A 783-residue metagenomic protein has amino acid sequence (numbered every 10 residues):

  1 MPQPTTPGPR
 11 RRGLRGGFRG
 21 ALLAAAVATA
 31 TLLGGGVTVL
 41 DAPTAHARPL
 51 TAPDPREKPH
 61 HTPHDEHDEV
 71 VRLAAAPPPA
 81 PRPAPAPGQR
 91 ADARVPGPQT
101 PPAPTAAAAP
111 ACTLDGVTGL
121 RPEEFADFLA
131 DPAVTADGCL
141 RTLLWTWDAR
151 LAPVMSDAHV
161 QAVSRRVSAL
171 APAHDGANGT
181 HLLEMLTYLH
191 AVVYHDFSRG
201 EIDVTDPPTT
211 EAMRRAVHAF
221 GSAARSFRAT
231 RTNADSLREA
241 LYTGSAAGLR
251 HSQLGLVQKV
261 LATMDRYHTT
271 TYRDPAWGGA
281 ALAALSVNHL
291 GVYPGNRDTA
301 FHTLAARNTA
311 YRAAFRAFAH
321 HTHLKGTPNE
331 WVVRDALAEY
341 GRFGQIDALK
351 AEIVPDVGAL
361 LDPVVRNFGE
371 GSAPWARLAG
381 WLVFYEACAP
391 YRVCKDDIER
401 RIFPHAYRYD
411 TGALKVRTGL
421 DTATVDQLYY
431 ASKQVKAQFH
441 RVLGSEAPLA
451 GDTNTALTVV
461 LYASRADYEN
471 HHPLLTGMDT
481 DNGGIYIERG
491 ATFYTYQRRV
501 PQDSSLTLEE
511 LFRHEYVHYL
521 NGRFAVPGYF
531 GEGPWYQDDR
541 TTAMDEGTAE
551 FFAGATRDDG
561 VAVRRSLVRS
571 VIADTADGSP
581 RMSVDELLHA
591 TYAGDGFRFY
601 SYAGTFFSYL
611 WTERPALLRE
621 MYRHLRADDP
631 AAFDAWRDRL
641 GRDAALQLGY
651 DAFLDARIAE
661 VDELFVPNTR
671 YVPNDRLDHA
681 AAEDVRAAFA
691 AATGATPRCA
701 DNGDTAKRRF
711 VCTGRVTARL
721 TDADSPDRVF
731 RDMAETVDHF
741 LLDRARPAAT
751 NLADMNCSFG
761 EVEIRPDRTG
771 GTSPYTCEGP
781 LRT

Functional and structural regions predicted by a protein language model:
M1-P49: Secretory targeting and sorting signals
G34-V160, D175-A177, T303-L457, Y462-F493 (+2 more regions): Non-catalytic architectural context of zinc metalloproteases
G119-G295, R670-T783: Non-catalytic terminal regions of proteins
D421, V425-S432, Q502-R513, D538-E546 (+2 more regions): Solvent-exposed, acidic/flexible segments
K436-L443, E515-Y516, L520-F524, G528 (+4 more regions): Sec/Tat-exported extracytoplasmic proteins
H440-V459, P527-G531, G560-L567, L618-L625: Surface-exposed patches in mature extracellular/periplasmic domains of secreted proteins
R489-R569: Zinc-dependent metallopeptidase catalytic helix centered on the HExxH motif and its immediate flanking segment
T548-T556, R569-E663: Active-site-proximal alpha-helical
